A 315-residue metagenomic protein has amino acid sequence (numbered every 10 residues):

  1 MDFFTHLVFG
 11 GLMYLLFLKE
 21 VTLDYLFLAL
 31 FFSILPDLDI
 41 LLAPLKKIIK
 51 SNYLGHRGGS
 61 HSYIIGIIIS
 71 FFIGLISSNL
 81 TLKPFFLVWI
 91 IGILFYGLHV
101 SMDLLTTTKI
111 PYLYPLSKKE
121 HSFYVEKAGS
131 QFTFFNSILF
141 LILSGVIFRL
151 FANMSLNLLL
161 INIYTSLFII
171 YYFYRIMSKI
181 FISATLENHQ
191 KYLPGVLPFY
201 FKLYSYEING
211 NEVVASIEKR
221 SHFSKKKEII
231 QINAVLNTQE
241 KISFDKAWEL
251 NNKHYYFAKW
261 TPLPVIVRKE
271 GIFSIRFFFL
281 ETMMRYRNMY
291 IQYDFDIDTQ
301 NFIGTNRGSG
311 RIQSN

Functional and structural regions predicted by a protein language model:
M1-N233, S274-R276, M284-N288, R307-S314: N-terminal membrane-targeting hydrophobic helices
E212-I217, Q231, I242-N315: Zymogen propeptides
S221-F223, Q239-F244: Charged, low-complexity cytosol-facing tails and large interhelical loops of integral membrane proteins
